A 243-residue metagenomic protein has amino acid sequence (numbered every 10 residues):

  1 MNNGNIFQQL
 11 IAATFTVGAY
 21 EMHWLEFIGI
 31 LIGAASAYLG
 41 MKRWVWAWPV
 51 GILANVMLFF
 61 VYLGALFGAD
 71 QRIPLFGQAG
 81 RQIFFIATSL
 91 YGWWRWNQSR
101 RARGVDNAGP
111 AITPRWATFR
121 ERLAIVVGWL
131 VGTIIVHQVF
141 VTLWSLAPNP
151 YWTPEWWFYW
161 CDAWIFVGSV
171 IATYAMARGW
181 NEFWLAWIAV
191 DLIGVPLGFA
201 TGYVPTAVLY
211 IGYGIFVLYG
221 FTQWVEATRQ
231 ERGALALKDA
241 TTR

Functional and structural regions predicted by a protein language model:
N2-A54, F60, L66, W96-R243: Polytopic alpha-helical membrane-helix bundles and their juxtamembrane interface segments in multi-pass membrane
F67-A79, V195-P196: Amphipathic alpha-helical packing elements
I73-W93, Y210: Individual alpha-helical transmembrane segments in multi-pass integral membrane proteins
